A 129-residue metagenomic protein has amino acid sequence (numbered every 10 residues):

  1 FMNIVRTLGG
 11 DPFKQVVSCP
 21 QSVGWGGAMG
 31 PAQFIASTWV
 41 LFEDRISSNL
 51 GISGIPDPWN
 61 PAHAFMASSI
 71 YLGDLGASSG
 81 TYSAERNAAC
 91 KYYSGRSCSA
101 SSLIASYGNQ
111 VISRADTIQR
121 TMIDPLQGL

Functional and structural regions predicted by a protein language model:
F1-L129: Non-catalytic cell-wall polysaccharide-engagement segments
